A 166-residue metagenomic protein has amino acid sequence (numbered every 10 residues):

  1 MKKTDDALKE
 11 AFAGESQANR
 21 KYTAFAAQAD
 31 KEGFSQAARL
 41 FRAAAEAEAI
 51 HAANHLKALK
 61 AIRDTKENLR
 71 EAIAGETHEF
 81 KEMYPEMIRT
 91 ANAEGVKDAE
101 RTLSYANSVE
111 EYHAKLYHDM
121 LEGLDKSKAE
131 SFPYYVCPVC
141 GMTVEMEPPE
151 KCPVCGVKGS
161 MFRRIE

Functional and structural regions predicted by a protein language model:
M1-E166: Non-heme di-metal
